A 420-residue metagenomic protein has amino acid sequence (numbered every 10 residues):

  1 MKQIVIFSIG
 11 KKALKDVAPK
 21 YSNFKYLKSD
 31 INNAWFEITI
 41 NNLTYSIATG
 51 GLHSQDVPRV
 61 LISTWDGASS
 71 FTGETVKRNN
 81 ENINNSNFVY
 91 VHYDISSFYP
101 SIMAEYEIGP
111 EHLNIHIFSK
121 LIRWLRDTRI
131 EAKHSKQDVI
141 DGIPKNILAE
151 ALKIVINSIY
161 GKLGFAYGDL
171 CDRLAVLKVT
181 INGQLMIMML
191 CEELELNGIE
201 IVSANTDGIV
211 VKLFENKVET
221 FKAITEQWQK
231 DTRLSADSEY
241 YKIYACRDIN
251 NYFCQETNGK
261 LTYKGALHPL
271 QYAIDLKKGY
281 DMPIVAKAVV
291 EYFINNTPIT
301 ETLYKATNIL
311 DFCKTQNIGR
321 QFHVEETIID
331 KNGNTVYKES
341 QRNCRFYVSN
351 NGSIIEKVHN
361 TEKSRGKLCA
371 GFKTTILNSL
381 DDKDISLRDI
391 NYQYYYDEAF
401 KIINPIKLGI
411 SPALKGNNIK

Functional and structural regions predicted by a protein language model:
M1-V91, I95-S97, S101-A104, I143 (+3 more regions): Common nucleic-acid-contacting/processivity interface regions adjacent to the catalytic cores of nucleic-acid enzymes
G10-A13, K20, F24, T44-T49 (+7 more regions): C-terminal, non-catalytic extensions of nucleic-acid polymerases
K77-F88, P110-I115, H134-I143, G164-K178 (+3 more regions): Glycine- and acidic
N82, I95-R129: Metal-dependent phosphodiester-processing active-site neighborhood
I95-F98, G208-I209, N216, I243: Short, glycine-/Ser/Thr-/acidic-enriched flexible segments
L113, D138-K145, E192-V202, K217-V218 (+1 more regions): Secondary-structure transition/capping motifs at alpha-helix termini and the adjoining loop/turn into the next element
I117-G161: Substrate-contacting helices/loops that form the catalytic groove of nucleic-acid and nucleotide-polymer processing
R129, I156, L196-L213: Catalytic palm active-site di-aspartate
